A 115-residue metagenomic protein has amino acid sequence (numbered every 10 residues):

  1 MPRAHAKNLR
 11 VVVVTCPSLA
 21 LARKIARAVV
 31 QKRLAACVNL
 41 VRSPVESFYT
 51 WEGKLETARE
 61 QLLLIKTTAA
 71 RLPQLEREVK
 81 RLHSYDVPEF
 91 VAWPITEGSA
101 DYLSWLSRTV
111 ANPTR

Functional and structural regions predicted by a protein language model:
M1-R115: Positively charged, small/polar-rich N-terminal and surface patches that mediate targeting and assembly and bind
